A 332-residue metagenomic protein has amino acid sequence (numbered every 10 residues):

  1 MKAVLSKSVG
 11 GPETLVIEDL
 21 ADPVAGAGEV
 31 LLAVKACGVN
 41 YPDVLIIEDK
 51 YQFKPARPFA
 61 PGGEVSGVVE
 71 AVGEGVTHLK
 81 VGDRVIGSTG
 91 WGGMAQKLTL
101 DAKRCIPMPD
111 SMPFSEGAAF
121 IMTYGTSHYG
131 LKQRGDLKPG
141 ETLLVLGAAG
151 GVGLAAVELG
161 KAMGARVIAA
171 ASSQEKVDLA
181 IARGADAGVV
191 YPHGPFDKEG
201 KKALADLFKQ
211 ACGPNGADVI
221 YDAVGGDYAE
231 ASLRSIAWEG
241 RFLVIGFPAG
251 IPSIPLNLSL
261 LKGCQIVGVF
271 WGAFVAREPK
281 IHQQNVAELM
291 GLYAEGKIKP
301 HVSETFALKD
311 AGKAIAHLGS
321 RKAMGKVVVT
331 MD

Functional and structural regions predicted by a protein language model:
A21-G38, K50-G92: Glycine-rich beta-strand-centered segment in the early N-terminal region that forms part of a ligand/cofactor-binding
L45, R84-G147, P195-F196: NAD(P)H dinucleotide-binding glycine-rich loop of Rossmann-like/cofactor-binding domains, especially the beta1-alpha1
V145, A162-D227, I281-Q284: Adenosine-nucleotide cofactor-binding segment
A148, V224, F247: NAD(P)H cofactor-binding loop motif with strongest signal on the N-terminal glycine-rich segment
A149, V157: N-terminal Rossmann NAD(P)H-binding glycine-rich loop of SDR-like oxidoreductase domains
A171, A180, D227-I298, T330-D332: Glycine-rich phosphate-binding loop and adjacent beta-alpha segment of Rossmann(oid) nucleotide-cofactor-binding
M290-G291, E295-H301, G312-D332: C-terminal capping/lid region of NAD(P)-dependent oxidoreductase domains
